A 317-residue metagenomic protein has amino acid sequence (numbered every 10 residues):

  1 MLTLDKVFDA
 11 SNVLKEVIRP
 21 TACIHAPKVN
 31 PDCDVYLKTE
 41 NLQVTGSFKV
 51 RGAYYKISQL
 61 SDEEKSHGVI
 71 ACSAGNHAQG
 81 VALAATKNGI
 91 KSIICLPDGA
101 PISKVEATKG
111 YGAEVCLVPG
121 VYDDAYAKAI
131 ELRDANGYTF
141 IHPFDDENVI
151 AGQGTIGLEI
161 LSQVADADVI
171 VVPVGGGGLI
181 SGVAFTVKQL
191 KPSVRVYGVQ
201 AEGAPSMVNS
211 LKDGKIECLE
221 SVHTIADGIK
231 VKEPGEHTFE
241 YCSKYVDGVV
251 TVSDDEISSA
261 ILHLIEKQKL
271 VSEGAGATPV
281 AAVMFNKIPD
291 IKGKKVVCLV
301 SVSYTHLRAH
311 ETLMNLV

Functional and structural regions predicted by a protein language model:
M1-R308: PLP-dependent amino-acid enzyme catalytic core
H306, L313-V317: Single conserved hydrophobic/aromatic residue that forms the stacking wall/gate of nucleotide- or nucleobase-binding
